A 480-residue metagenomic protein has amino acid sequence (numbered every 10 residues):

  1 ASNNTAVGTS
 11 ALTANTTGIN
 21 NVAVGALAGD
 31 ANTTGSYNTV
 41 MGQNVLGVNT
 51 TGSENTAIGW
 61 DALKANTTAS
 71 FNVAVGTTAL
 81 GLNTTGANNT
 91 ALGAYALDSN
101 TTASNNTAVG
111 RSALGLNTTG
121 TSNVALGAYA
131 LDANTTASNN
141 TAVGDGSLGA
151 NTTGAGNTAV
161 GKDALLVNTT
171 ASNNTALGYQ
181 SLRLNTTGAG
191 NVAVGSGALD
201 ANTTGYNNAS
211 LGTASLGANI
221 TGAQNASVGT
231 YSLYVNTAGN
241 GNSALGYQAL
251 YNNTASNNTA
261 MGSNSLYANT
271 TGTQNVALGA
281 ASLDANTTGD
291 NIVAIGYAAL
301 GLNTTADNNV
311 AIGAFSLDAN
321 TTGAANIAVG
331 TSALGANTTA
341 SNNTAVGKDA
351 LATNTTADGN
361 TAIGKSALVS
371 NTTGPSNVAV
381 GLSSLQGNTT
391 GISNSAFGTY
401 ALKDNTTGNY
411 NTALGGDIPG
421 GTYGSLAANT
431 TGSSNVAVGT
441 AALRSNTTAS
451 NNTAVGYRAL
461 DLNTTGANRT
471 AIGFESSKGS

Functional and structural regions predicted by a protein language model:
A1-S480: Glycine- and small/polar-enriched repetitive beta-structure motifs of secreted/surface proteins
